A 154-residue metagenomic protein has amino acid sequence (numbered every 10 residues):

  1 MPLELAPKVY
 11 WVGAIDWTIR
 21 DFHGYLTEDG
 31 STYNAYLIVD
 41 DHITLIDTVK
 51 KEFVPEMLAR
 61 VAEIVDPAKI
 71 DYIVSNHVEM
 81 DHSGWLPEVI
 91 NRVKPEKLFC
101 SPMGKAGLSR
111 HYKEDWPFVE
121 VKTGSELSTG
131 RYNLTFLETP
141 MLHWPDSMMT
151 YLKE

Functional and structural regions predicted by a protein language model:
P2-E63, M149-L152: Conserved beta-strand hairpin/beta-sheet module of binuclear metal-dependent hydrolase folds, prominently
L3-P7, F99-S147: Metallo-beta-lactamase
W17, K50-E52, E79-M80, T139-H143: Short beta->alpha connector loops
D40, T48, H77, P102 (+1 more regions): Conserved residues at beta->alpha junctions
D41, E52-F99: Active-site metal-binding motif and surrounding structural segment of the metallo-beta-lactamase
E138, L152-E154: Short, structured patches in soluble enzyme cores that scaffold and shape functional sites
